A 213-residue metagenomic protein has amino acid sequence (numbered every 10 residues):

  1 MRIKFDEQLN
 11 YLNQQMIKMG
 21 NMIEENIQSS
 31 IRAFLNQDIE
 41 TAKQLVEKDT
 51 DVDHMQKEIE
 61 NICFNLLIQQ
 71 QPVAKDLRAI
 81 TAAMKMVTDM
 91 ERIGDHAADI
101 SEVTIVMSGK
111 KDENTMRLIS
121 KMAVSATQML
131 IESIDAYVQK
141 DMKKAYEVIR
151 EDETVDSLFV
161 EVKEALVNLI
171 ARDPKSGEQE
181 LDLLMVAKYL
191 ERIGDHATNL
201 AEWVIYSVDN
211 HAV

Functional and structural regions predicted by a protein language model:
M1-V213: Cytosolic, long alpha-helical scaffolding segments
